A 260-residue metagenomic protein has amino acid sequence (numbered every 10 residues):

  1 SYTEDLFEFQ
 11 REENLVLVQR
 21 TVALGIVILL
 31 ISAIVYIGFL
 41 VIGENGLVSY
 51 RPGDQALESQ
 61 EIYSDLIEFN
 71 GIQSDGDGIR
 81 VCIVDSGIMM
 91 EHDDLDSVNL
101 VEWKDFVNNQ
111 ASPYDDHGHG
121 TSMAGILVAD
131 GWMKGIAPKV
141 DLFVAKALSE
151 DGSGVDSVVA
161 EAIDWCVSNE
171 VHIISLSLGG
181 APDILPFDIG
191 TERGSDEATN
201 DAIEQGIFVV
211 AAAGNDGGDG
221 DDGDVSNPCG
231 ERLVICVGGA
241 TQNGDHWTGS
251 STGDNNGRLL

Functional and structural regions predicted by a protein language model:
Y2, E12-E13, I37-L40, A147-L233: Substrate-binding/access-modulating region of protease and related hydrolase catalytic domains
Y2-R80, D93-D94, G253: Protease zymogen maturation seam
Q10-N14, S86, V107-F187, V237-N243: Subtilisin-like peptidase catalytic core
L66-N109, I174: Acidic-leg catalytic submotif of subtilisin-like serine proteases
Q73-D77, G135-A137, V167-S168, A202-E204 (+2 more regions): Extracellular/periplasmic catalytic domains that process cell-envelope and extracellular macromolecules
R80, D85, S226-L260: Extracellular S/T/G-rich loop segment that most often corresponds to the catalytic His/Ser-adjacent loop
R80, V98, D141, H172 (+2 more regions): Proline-centered loop/turn at the N-terminus of a beta-strand
L95, L100, M123, L142 (+5 more regions): Structural signal for hydrophobic
